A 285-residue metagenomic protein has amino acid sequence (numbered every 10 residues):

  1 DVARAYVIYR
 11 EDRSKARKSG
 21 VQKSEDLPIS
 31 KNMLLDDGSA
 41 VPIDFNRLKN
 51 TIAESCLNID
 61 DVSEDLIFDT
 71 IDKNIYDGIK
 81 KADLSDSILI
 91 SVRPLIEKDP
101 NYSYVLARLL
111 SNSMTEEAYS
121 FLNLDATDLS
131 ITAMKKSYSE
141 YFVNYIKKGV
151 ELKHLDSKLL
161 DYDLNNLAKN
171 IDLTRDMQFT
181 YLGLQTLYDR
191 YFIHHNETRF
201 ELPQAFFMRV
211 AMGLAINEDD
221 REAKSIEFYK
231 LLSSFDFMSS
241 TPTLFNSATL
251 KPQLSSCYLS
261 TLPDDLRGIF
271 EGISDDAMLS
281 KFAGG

Functional and structural regions predicted by a protein language model:
D1-G285: Extended catalytic cores of very large enzyme megasubunits
